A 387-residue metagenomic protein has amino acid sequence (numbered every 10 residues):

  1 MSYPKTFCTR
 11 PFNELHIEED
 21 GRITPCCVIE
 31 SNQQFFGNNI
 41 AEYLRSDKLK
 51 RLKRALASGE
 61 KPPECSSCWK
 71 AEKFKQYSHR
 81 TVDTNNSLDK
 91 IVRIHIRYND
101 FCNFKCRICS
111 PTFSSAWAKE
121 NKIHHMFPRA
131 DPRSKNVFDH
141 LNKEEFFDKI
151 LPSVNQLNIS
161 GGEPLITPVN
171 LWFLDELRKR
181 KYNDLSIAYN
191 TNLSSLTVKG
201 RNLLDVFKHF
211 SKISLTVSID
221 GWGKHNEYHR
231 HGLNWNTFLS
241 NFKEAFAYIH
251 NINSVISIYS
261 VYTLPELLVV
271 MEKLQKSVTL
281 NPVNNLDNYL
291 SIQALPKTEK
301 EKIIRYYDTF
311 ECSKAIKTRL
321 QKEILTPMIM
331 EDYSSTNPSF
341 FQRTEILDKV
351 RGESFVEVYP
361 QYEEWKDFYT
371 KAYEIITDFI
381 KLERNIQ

Functional and structural regions predicted by a protein language model:
M1-N136, I150-L151, I316-Q387: N-terminal pre-core extensions flanking Radical SAM catalytic domains
E19-D20, A188, H209-T216, N236-K381: Conserved C-terminal portion of the radical SAM core fold that forms the substrate/S-adenosylmethionine-binding
A41-L44, C106, S110, L171-D175 (+2 more regions): Non-transmembrane alpha-helical segments in soluble domains of secreted/periplasmic/extracellular proteins
D47-K50, L56, L177, M271-L274 (+1 more regions): Alpha-helix boundary/capping residues
G59-S66, K70, D89-K90, N158 (+3 more regions): Metal-dependent nucleotidyl/phosphoryl-transfer cores and adjacent nucleic-acid-binding surfaces
I91-F101, T112-L141, P152-V169, R180-K199 (+3 more regions): Core AdoMet radical
E145-F147: Conserved alpha-helix/loop element of class I SAM-dependent methyltransferases that forms part of the SAM/SAH-binding
L171-D175, V198-V206, T263-L267: Distinct, well-ordered alpha-helical segments
